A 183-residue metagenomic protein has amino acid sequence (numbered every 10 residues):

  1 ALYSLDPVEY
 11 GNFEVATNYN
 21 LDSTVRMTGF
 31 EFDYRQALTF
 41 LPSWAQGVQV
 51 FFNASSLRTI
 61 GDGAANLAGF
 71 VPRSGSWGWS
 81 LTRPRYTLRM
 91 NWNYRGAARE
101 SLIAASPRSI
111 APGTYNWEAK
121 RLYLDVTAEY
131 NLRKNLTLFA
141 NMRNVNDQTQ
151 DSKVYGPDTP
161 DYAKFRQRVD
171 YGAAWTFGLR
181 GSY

Functional and structural regions predicted by a protein language model:
A1, G96-I103, E129-Y183: C-terminal beta-signal and adjacent terminal beta-strands/loops of Gram-negative outer-membrane beta-barrel proteins
L2-L102: Gram-negative outer-membrane beta-barrel transporters
V15-L21, I60-N66, S76, I110-Y115 (+3 more regions): Extracellular loop and loop/strand-boundary signature of outer-membrane beta-barrel proteins
M27, P72-S76, R121-D125, Y162-K164 (+1 more regions): Transmembrane beta-barrel architecture of outer membranes
A45-F52, G113-E118, A163-D170: Glycine-rich, flexible loop segments associated with nucleotide phosphate handling
T82-R83, E118, L132: Structural motif
A104-T114, P157: Short, surface-exposed loop/helix-turn segments at secondary-structure junctions that function as lids/hinges flanking
